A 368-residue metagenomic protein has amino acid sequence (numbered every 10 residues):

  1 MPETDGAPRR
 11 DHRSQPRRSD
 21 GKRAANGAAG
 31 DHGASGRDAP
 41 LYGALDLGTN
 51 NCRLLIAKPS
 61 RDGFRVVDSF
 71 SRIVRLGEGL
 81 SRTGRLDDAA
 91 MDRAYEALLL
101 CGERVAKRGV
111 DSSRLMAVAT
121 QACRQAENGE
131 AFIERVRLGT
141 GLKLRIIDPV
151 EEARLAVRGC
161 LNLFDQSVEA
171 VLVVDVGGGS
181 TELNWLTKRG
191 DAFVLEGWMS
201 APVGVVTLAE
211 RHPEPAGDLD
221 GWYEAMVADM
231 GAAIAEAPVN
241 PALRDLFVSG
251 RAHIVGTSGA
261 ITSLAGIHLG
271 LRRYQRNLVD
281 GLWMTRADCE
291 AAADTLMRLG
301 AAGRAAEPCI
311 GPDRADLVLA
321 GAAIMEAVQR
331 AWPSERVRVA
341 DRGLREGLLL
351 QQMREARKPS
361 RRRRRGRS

Functional and structural regions predicted by a protein language model:
M1-G43, P59-T120, I133-K143: N-terminal glycine/serine-rich phosphate-binding loop of ATP-dependent small-molecule kinases, especially carbohydrate
Y42, P59, G79-E103, K107 (+4 more regions): Helical "lid/coupling" subdomains associated with nucleotide-phosphate turnover
L45-N51, V174-S180, T257-A260, G343: A short acidic Gly-Thr/Ser loop motif
C52, L76, A153-V157, V176-N184 (+1 more regions): Short glycine/serine/threonine-rich phosphate/pyrophosphate-binding segments that cradle anionic phosphate groups
F64-V66, F193-L195, L243: Tryptophan-centered short beta-strand motifs
L172, G177-V194, W198: Hydrophobic alpha-helical segments and helix pairs
